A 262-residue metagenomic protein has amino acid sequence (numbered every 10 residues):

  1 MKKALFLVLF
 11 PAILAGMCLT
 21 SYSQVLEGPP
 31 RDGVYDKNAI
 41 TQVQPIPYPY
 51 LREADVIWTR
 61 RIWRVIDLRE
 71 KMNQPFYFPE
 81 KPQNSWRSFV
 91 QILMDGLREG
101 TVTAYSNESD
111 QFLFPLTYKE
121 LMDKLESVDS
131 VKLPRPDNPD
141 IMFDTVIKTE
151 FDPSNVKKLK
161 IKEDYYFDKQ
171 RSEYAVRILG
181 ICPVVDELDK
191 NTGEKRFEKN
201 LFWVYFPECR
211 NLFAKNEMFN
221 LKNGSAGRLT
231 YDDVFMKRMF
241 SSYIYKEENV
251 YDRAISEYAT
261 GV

Functional and structural regions predicted by a protein language model:
M1-P30: Bacterial Sec-dependent N-terminal signal peptides
P11, G16, D189-R196, K222-G227: Intrinsically disordered, low-complexity coil segments
M17, S172, T192-K195, K215-E217: Short conserved micro-motifs at the rims of enzyme active sites and ligand-binding pockets
Q24-Q170, L188, E208-V262: A domain-level signal for the mature, folded cores of soluble proteins
S154-V156, V176-I178, K199-L201: Extracytoplasmic
K160-K162, R177-V184, W203: Soluble periplasmic/extracytoplasmic beta-strand elements of cell-envelope proteins
E173, G180-R196: Extended serine/threonine-enriched, polar tracts that run as long, contiguous segments within proteins
T192-E208: Short linear, low-complexity motifs centered on an aromatic residue
